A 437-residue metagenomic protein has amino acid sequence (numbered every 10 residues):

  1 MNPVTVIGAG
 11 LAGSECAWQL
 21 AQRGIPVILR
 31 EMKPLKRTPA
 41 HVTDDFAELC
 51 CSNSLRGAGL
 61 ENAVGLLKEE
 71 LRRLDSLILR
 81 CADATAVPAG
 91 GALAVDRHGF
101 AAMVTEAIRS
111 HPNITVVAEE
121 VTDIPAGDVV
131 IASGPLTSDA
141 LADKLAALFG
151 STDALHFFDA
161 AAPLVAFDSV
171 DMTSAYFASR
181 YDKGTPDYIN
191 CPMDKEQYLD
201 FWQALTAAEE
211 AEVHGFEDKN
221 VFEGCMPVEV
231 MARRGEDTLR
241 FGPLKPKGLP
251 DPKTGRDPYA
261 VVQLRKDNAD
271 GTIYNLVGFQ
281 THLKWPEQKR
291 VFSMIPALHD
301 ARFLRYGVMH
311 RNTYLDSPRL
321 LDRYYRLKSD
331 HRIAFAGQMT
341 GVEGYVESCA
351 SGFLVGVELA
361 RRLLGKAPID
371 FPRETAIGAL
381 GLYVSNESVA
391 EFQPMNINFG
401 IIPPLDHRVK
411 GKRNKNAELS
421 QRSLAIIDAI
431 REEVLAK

Functional and structural regions predicted by a protein language model:
M1-A12: Beta1/beta-strand and adjacent pyrophosphate-binding region of the FAD-binding site in flavoprotein oxidoreductases
P3, P26, A154: Residues at the starts of beta-strands that form the adenosine-phosphate
W18-R80, R373-V384: N-terminal FAD cofactor-binding segment of flavoenzymes
L66-E70, L74-I114: N-terminal Rossmann-like dinucleotide/flavin-binding domain of flavoprotein oxidoreductases that bind FAD/FMN
A107-W285, K289-R290: Predominantly flavin-linked oxidoreductase catalytic cores and closely associated redox partners
L276-V342, C349-S351, I369-N386, F392-N396 (+1 more regions): A glycine-rich dinucleotide-binding beta-alpha-beta segment and adjacent secondary-structure elements that constitute
S348-I369: Internal hydrophobic alpha-helix adjacent to the cofactor/substrate pocket in enzyme cavities
P394-K437: C-terminal auxiliary extensions adjacent to catalytic cores
